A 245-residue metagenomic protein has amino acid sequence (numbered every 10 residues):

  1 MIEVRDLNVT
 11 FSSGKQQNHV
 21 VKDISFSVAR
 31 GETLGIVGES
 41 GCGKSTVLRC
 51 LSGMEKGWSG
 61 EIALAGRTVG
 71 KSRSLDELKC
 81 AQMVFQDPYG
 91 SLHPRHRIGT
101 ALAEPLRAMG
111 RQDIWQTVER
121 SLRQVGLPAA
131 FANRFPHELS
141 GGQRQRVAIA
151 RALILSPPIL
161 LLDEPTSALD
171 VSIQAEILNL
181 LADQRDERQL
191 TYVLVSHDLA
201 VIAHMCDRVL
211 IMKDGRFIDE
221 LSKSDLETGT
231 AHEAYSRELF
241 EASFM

Functional and structural regions predicted by a protein language model:
S52: Helix-to-loop junction immediately C-terminal to a conserved catalytic motif
T68-Q82, H96, T100, A108 (+1 more regions): ABC ATPase NBD coupling module
D113-A130, E241: Conserved ABC ATPase "signature" region
F135-L139, Q143: Conserved ABC ATPase signature
T228-M245: C-terminal boundary and immediately downstream tail of ABC-type ATPase nucleotide-binding domains
